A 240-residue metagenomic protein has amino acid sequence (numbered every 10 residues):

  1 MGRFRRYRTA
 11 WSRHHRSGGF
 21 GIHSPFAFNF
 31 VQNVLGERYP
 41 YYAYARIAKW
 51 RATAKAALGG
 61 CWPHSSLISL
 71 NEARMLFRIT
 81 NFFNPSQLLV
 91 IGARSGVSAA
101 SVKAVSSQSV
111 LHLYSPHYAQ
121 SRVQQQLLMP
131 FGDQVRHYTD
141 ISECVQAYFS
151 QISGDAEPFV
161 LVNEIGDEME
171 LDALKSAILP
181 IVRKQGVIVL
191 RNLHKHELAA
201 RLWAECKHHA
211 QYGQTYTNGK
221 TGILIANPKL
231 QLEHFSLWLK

Functional and structural regions predicted by a protein language model:
M1-F159, I165-K184, L193-K240: A short alpha-helical cap/connector motif
